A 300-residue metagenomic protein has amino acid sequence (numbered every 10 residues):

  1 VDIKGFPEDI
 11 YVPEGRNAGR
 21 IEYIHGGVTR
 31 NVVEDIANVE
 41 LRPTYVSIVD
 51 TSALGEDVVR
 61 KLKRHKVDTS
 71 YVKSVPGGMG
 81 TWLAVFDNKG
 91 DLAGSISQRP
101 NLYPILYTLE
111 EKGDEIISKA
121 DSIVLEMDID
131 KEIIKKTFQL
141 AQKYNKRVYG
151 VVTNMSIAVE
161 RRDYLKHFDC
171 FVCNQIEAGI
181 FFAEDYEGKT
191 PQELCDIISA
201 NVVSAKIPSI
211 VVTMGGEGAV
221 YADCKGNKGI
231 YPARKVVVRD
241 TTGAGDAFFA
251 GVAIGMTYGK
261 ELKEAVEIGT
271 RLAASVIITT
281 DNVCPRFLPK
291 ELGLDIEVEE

Functional and structural regions predicted by a protein language model:
V1-V46, A53-R64, W82, V237-V238 (+1 more regions): Glycine-rich phosphate/adenosyl-contacting loop at the front of the ribokinase-like
A37, K135-N145: Surface-exposed amphipathic alpha-helices with a cationic face
K61-P76: A glycine-rich helix N-cap at a beta->alpha junction
S74, A84-S122, M127: Conserved phosphate-binding/catalytic loop of the ribokinase/pfkB sugar-kinase fold
Q142-R147, V152-K228: Conserved phosphate/ATP/ADP-binding segment of small-molecule kinases
G188-E300: Conserved phosphate-binding/catalytic region of the ribokinase-like
